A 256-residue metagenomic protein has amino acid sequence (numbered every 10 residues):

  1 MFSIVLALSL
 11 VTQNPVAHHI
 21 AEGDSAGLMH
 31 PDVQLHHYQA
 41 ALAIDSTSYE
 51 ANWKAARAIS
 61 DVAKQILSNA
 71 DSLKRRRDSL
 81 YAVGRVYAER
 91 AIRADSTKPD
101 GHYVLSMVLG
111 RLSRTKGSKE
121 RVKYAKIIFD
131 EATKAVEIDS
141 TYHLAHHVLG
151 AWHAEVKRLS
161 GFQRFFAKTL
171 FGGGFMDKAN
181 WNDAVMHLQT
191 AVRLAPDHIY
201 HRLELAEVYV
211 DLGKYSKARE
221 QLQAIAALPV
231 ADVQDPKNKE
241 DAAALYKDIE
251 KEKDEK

Functional and structural regions predicted by a protein language model:
F2-L10: Sec-dependent N-terminal signal peptides
S9-A21, E255: Cleaved targeting-peptide boundary
P15, F162-G172, P196-I199, R219-Q221 (+1 more regions): Terminal, low-structured helical/coil segments at or just beyond the last alpha-helical repeat
H18, E22-H37, A58-T97, L105-T141 (+3 more regions): Short coil/linker segments at helix-helix boundaries
N182-A224: Glycine/small-residue-rich hydrophobic helix-like segments
